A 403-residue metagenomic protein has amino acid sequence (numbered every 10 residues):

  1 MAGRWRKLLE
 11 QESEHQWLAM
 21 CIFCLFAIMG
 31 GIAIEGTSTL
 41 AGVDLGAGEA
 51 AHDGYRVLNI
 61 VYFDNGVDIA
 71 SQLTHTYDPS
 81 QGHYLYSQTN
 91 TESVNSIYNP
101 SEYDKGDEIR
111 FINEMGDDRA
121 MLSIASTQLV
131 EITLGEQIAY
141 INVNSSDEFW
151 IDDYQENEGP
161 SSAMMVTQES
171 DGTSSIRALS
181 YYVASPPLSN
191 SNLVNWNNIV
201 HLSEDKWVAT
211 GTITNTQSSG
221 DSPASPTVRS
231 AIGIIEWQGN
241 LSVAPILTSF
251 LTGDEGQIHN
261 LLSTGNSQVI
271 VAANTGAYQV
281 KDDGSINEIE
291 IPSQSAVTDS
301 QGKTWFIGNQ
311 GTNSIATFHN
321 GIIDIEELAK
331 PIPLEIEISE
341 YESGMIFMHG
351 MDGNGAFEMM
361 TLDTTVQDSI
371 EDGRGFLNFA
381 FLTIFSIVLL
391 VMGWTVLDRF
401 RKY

Functional and structural regions predicted by a protein language model:
M1-A41, I370-Y403: Secretory targeting signatures
G36-R56: A short helix->beta-strand "capping" segment at the edge of beta-propeller domains
G54-D64, D104-E114, V143-P160, N192-E204 (+3 more regions): Repeated scaffold domains used in trafficking and secretory/extracellular systems, primarily beta-propellers
L58-D78, R110-E114, R119-I124, V130 (+7 more regions): Short beta-strand elements that form the blades of beta-propeller/WD-repeat-like and other beta-sheet-rich scaffold
T76, T212-R229, T365: Short, conserved, GDST-rich strand-edge loop motifs in beta-rich repeat architectures
G82-P100, Q128-N144, V166-S191, T227-I246 (+3 more regions): Surface-exposed loop/turn elements that mediate protein-protein interactions on large endomembrane-trafficking
T252-T317: Membrane-proximal low-complexity regions enriched in glycine and acidic/polar residues
P333-I384, L397-K402: Blade-level signature of beta-propeller repeat domains, shared across WD40, Kelch, NHL, RCC1 and BNR/Asp-box propellers
